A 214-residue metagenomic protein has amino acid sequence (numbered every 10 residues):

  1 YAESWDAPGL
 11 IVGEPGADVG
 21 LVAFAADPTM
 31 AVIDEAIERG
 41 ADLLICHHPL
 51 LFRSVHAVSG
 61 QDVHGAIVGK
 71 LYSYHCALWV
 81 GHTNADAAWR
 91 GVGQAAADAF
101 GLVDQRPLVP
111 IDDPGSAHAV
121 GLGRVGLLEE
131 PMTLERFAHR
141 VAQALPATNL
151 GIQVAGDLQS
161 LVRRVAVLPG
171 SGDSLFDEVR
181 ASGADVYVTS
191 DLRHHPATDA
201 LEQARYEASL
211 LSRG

Functional and structural regions predicted by a protein language model:
Y1-G214: Hydrophobic structural segments
